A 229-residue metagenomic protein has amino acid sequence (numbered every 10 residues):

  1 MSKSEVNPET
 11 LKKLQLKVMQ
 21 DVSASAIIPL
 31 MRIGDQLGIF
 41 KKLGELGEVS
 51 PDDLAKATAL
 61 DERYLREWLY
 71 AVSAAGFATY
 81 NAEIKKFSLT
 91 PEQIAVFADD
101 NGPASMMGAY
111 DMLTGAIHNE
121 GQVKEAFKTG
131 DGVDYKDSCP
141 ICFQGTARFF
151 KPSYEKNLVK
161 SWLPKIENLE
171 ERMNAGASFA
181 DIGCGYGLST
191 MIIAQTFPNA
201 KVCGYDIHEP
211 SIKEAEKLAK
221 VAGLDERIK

Functional and structural regions predicted by a protein language model:
S4-E5, E9, Q15-E45, R66 (+1 more regions): Conserved Class I S-adenosyl-L-methionine-dependent methyltransferase catalytic core
P51-A57: A short acidic, leucine-rich amphipathic alpha-helix
S178-A180, I192-K229: Class I SAM-dependent methyltransferase SAM/SAH-binding core
G183: Conserved S-adenosyl-L-methionine
G187-M191: Glycine-rich SAM-binding Motif I of class I
